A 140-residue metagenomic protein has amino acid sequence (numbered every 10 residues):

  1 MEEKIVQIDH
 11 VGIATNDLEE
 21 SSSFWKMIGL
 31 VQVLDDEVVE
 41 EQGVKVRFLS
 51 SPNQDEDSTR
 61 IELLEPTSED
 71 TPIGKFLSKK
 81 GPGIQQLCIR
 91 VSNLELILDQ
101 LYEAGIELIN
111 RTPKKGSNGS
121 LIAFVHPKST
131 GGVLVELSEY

Functional and structural regions predicted by a protein language model:
M1-K4, E37, K45-S50, E56-I61 (+2 more regions): Vicinal oxygen chelate
M1-S22, P82-I89: N-terminal beta-strand motif that seeds the catalytic metal site of vicinal oxygen chelate
E3, I8-D9, I28-G43, S68-I84 (+2 more regions): A cross-kingdom feature marking solvent-exposed beta-strand/loop segments within repeated, beta-rich binding/scaffold
L18, L94-E95: DNA replication sliding-clamp ring fold and its partner-interaction surfaces
S21, V31-Q32, E56-T59, E69-P72 (+1 more regions): Short loop/beta submotifs within extracellular cysteine-rich repeat domains
S21-K26, L101: Conserved active-site tyrosine of GNAT-family acetyltransferases
L64-P66: Short, conserved turn/kink motifs that form compact alpha/beta structural patches or helix kinks used as
